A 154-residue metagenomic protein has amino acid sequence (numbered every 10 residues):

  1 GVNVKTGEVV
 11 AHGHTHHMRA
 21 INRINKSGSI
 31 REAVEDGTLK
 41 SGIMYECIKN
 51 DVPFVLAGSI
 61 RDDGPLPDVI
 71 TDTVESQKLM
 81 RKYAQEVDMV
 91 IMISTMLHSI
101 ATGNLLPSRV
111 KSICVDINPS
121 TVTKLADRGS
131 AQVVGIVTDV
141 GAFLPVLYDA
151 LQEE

Functional and structural regions predicted by a protein language model:
N3-E154: C-terminal functional extensions of proteins
